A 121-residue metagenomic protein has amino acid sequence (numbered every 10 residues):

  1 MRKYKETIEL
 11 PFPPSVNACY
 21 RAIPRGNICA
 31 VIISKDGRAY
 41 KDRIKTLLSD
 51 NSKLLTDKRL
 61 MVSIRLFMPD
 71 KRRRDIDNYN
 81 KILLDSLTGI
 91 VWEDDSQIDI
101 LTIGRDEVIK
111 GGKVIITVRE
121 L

Functional and structural regions predicted by a protein language model:
M1-L121: Acidic, proline/glycine-enriched N-terminal capping motif
